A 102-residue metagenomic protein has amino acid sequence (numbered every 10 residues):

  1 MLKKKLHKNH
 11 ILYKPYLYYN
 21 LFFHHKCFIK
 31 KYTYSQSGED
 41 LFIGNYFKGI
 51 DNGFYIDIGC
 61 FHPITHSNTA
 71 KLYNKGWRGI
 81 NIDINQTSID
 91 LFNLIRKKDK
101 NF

Functional and structural regions predicted by a protein language model:
M1-G38: Membrane-proximal basic amphipathic "stem/tether" segments
K31-F102: SAM cofactor-binding core of SAM-dependent methyltransferases, primarily the Rossmann-like beta-alpha-beta module
